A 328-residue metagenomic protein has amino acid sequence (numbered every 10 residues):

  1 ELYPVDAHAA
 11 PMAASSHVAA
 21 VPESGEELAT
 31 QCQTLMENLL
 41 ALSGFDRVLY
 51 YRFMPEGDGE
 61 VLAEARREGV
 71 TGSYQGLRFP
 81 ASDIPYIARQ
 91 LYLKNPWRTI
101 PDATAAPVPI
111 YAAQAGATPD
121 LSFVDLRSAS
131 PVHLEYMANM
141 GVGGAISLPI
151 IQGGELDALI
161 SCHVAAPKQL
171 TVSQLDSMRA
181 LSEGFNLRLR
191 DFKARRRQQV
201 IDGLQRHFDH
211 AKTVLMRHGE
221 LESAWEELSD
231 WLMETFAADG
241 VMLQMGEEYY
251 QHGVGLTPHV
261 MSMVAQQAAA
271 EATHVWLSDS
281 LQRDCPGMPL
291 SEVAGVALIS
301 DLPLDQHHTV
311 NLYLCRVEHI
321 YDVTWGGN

Functional and structural regions predicted by a protein language model:
E1-A14, L40-L62: Hydrophobic or amphipathic alpha-helical targeting/insertion segments
E1-D6, R66-R67, I151, A158-Q169 (+2 more regions): Short beta-strand-to-loop transition segments that serve as allosteric relay/switch motifs in sensory/regulatory domains
A13, T34, S161, L170-R190 (+1 more regions): Amphipathic alpha-helical "output/dimerization" segments
V18-R47, R190-L256: Signal-transducing coiled-coil/dimerization helices and immediately adjacent hinge/linker segments that couple sensory
Y51-Y111, Q244-Q266, Q282: GAF sensory/regulatory domain recognition with acknowledged cross-activation on helical regulatory dimers
A105-V142, S280-L298, E318-N328: Signal-transducing coupling segments at domain and membrane junctions
S130-P131, G253-V293: A charged amphipathic helix-loop-strand protein-protein interaction module that recurs in cytosolic assemblies
G143-I151, V296-P303, H307: Short hydrophobic beta-strand micro-motif common in sensory/regulatory domains
